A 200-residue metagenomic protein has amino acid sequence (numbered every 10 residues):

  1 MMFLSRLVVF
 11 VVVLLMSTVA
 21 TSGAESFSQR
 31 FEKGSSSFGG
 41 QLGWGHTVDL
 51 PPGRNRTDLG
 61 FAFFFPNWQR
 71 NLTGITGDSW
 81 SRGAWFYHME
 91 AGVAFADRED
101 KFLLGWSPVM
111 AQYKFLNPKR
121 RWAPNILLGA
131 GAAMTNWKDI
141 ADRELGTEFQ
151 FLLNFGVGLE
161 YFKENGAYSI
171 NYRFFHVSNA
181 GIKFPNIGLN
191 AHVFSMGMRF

Functional and structural regions predicted by a protein language model:
M1-E32: Cleavable N-terminal export/targeting peptides
A24-S35, L72-W85, L116-A123, E164-A167: Short loop/turn motifs that connect adjacent beta-strands in outer-membrane beta-barrel proteins
K33-S35, T57-F63, R82, D100-W106 (+2 more regions): Transmembrane beta-barrel outer-membrane domains
S36-G40, R82-A91, S107, W122-A130 (+2 more regions): Transmembrane beta-strands of outer-membrane beta-barrel proteins
L42-V48, R70, A91-D97, F115 (+4 more regions): Transmembrane beta-strands of outer-membrane beta-barrel pores
G45-F63: Surface-exposed strand-loop-strand hairpins of Gram-negative outer-membrane beta-barrel proteins
P51-R54, F95-D97, D139-L145, N179-F184: Extracellular loop and loop/strand-boundary signature of outer-membrane beta-barrel proteins
P66, G188-F200: Outer-membrane beta-barrel "beta-signal"
